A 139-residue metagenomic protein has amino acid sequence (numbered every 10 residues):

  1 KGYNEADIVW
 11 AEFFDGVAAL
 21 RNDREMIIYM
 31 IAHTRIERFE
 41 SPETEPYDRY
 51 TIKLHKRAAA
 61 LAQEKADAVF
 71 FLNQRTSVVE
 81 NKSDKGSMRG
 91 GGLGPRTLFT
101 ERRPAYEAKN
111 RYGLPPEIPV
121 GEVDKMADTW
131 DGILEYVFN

Functional and structural regions predicted by a protein language model:
K1-A58: P-loop NTPase motor core
E37-N139: Conserved GTP-binding G-domain of TRAFAC-class P-loop NTPases and closely related GTPase folds
